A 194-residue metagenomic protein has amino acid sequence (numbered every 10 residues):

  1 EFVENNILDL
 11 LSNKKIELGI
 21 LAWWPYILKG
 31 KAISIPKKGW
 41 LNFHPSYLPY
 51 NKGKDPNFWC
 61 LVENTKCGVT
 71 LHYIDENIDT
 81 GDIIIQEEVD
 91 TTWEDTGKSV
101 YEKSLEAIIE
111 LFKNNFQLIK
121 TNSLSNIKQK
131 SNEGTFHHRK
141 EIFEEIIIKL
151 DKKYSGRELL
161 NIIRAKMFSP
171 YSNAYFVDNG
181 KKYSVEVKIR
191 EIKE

Functional and structural regions predicted by a protein language model:
E1-E194: One-carbon transfer enzymes
